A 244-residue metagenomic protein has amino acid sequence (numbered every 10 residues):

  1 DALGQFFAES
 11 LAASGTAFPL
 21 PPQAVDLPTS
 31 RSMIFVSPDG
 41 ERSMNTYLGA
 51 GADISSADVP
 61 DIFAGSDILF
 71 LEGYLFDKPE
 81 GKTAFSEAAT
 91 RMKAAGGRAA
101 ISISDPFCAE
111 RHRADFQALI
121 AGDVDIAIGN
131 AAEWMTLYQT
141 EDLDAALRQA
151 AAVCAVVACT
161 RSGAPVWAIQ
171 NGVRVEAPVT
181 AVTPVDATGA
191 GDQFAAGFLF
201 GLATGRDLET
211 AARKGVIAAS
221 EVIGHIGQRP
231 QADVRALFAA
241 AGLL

Functional and structural regions predicted by a protein language model:
D1-R31, L48, A239-L244: Substrate-binding N-lobe of the ribokinase-like
F18, A99-A100, V157: Hydrophobic beta-strand scaffold residues
P19-A24, I34-P79: Conserved phosphate-binding/catalytic loop of the ribokinase/pfkB sugar-kinase fold
S30, G51, G73-Y74, A219 (+1 more regions): Glycine-rich phosphate/pyrophosphate-binding beta-alpha loops
S56, T90-R91, A114, A118 (+1 more regions): Conserved phosphate-binding/catalytic region of the ribokinase-like
A64-G65, G122-D123, V153: Alpha-helix C-terminal capping/helix-to-coil transition sites in glycosyltransferase folds
I68-R148, A164-V166: Conserved beta-alpha-beta core of the PfkB/ribokinase-like small-molecule kinase fold
